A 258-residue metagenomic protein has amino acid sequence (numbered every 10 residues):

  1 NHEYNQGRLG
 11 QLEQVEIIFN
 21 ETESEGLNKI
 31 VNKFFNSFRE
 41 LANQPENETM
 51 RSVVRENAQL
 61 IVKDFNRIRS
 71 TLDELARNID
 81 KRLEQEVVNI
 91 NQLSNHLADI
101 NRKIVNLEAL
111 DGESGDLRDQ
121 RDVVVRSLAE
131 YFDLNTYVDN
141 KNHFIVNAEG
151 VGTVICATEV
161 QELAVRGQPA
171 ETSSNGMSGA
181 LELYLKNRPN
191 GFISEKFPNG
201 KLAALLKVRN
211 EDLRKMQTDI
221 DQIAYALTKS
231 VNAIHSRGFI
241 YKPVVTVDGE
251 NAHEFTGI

Functional and structural regions predicted by a protein language model:
N1-G7, Q11, H96, V105-I258: Phosphate-proximal small/polar/acidic motifs at interfaces that engage nucleotide phosphates, polyphosphates
N1-H2, I17-E25, E56-Q59, E84-V88 (+1 more regions): A ubiquitous short alpha-helical element
R8, L27, V31, R51-V54 (+6 more regions): Hydrophobic packing residues in well-ordered alpha-helices of helical domains and bundles
R8-I68: Hydrophobic alpha-helical hairpins/lids featuring a short glycine-rich hinge
E13, N32-F35, R55-N66, N91 (+5 more regions): Generic structural signal for well-ordered, non-transmembrane alpha-helical segments in soluble/cytosolic regions
T22, F38-E48, L72-L75, I79 (+1 more regions): Secondary-structure edge/capping motif, primarily at the C-terminal ends of alpha-helices and the immediately following
A58-I104: Long, non-coiled-coil amphipathic alpha-helical linker/lever segments that couple catalytic cores to other domains
